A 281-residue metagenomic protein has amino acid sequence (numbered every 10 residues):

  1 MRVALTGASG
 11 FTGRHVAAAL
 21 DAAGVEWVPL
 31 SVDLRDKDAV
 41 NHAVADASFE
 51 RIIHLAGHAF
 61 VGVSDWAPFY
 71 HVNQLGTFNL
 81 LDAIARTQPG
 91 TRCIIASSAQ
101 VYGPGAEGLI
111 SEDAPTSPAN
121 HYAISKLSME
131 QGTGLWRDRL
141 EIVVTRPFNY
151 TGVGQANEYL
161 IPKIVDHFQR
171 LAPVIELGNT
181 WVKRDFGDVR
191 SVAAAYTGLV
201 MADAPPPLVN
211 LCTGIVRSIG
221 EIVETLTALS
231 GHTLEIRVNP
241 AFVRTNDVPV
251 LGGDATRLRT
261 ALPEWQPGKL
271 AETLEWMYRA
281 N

Functional and structural regions predicted by a protein language model:
V3-D21: N-terminal Rossmann NAD(P)H-binding glycine-rich loop of SDR-like oxidoreductase domains
T6, N149-G154, E176-G187, V209-R217 (+2 more regions): Glycine-rich Rossmann NAD(P)(H)-binding loop
L34-V72: NAD(P)H-binding glycine-rich loop region in Rossmannoid oxidoreductase-like domains and their noncatalytic homologs
F78-H121: Conserved Rossmann-fold NAD(P)-dependent oxidoreductase catalytic core, especially the SDR/UDP-sugar
G108, Q131-D185, V189-G198, V223-L229: NAD(P)-dependent short-chain dehydrogenase/reductase
H121, S125-S128: Active-site helix of classical SDR
I164, F168-P173, A202-V243: Mid/C-terminal beta-alpha module of Rossmann-like enzyme folds, strongest in SDR-family dehydrogenases/epimerases
K269-N281: Amphipathic terminal alpha-helices
